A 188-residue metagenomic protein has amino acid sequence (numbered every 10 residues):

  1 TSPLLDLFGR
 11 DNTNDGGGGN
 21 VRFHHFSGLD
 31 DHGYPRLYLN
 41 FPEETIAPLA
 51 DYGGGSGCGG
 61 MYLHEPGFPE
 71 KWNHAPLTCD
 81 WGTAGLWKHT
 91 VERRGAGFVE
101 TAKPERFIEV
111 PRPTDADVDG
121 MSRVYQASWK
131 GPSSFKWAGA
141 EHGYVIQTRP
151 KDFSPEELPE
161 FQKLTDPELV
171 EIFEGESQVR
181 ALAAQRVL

Functional and structural regions predicted by a protein language model:
T1-G175, V179-V187: Beta-propeller domains with acidic blade repeats across secreted/periplasmic ectodomains and cytosolic WD/CNH propellers
